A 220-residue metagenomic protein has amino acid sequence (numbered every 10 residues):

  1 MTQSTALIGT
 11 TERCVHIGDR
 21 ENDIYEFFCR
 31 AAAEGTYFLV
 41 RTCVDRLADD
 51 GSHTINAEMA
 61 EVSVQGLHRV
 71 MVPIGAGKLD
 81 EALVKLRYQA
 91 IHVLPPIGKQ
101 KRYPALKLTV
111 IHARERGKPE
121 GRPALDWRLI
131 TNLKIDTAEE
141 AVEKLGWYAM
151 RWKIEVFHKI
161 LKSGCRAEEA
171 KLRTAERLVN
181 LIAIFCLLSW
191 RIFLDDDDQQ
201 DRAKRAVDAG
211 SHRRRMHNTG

Functional and structural regions predicted by a protein language model:
M1-G220: Single, function-defining residue in the core of a domain
